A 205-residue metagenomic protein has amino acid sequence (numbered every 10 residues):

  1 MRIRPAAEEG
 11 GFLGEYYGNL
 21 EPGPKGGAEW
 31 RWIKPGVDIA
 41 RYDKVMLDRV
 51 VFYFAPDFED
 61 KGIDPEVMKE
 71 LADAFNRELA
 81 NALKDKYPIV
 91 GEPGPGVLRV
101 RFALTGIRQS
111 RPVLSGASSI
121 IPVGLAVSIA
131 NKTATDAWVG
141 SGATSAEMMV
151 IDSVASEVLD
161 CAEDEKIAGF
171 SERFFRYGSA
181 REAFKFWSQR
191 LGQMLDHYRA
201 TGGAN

Functional and structural regions predicted by a protein language model:
M1-K34, T135-S145, M149-N205: C-terminal/domain-edge helix-coil "capping" segments
K25, P35-V37, K44, P112 (+1 more regions): Short capping/connector residues at structural and topological boundaries
R31, K44-V51, V97-T105, E147-I151 (+1 more regions): Soluble periplasmic/extracytoplasmic beta-strand elements of cell-envelope proteins
V37-R101: N-terminal segment of the mature soluble domain
F52, N76-P88, Q109, I167 (+1 more regions): Sec-exported extracytoplasmic/periplasmic mature domains
F54-E59, R111-V113, V158-L159, G169-F170: Short acidic/His/Gly/Ser-rich catalytic and metal-binding motifs that mark active-site loops of diverse hydrolases
E59-E70, K132, S171-G178: Short coil/turn segments at secondary-structure junctions
N81, D85-V154: Surface-exposed short loop/turn segments
